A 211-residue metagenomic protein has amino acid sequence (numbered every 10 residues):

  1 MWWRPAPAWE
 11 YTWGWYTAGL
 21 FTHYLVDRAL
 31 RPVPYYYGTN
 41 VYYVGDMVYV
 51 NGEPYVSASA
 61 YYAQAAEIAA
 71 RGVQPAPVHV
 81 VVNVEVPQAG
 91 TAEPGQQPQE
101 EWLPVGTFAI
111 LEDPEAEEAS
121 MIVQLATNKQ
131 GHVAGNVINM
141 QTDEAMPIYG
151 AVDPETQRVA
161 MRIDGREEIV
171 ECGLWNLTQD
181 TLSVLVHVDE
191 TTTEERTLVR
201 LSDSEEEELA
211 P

Functional and structural regions predicted by a protein language model:
M1-P7, A76-T107, Q130, Q141-D143: N-terminal short leaders/motifs
M1-V86: Low-complexity segments
E10-Y11, W15-Y16, F21-Y24, R28 (+5 more regions): Generic hydrophobic/packing signal
Y36, Y43, V50, Q88 (+5 more regions): Intrinsically disordered, low-complexity segments enriched in small/polar residues
T39, G45-D46, G52-E53, P114 (+3 more regions): Residue-level detection of beta-strand-connecting loop/turn positions
E85-A119, T181-V188, T192-P211: Tryptophan-anchored aromatic micro-motifs
W102-V188: Central antiparallel beta-sheet cores of small beta-barrel/beta-sandwich binding domains
